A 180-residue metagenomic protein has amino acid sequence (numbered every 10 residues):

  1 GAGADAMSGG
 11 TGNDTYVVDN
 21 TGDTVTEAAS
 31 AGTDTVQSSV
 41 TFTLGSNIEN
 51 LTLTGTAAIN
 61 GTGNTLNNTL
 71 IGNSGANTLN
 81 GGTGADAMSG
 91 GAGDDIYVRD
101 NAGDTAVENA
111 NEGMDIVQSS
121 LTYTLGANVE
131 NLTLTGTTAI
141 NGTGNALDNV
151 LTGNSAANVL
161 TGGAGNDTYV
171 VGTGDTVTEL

Functional and structural regions predicted by a protein language model:
G1-T178: Glycine- and aspartate-rich repeat motifs characteristic of hemolysin/RTX-like Ca2+-binding segments in secreted
